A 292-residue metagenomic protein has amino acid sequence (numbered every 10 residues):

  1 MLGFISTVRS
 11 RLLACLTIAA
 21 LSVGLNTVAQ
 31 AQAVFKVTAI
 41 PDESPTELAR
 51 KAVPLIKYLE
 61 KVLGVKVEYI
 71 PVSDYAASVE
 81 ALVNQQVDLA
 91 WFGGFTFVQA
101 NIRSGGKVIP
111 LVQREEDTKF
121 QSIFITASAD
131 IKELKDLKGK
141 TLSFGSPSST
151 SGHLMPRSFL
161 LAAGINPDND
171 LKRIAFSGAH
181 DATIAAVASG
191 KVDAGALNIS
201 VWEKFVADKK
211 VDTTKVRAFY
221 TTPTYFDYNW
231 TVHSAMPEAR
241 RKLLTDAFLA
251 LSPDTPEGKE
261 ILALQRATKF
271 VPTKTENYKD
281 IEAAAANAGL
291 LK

Functional and structural regions predicted by a protein language model:
M1-R9: N-terminal secretory signal peptides that target proteins for export/translocation
L13, L21-Q30: C-terminal segment of classical bacterial N-terminal signal peptides
Q32-A39, E43-P54, D227, T231-K292: An extracytoplasmic/periplasmic, membrane-proximal ligand-sensing/linker region
Q32-T96: Extracytoplasmic small-molecule ligand-binding "clamshell" domains of the periplasmic binding protein/Venus flytrap
D42-P45, E116, T126-I131, G145-G152: Short coil/turn segments
A76-A90, R103-S104, K135-K138, A179-S200: Short helices/loops that flank or line small-molecule/ion binding pockets
P110-E133, W230-H233: Hydrophobic/proline-rich hinge and linker segments of small-molecule sensing/allosteric domains, predominantly
D130, K140-A239: Pocket-lining segment of extracytoplasmic ligand-binding domains
